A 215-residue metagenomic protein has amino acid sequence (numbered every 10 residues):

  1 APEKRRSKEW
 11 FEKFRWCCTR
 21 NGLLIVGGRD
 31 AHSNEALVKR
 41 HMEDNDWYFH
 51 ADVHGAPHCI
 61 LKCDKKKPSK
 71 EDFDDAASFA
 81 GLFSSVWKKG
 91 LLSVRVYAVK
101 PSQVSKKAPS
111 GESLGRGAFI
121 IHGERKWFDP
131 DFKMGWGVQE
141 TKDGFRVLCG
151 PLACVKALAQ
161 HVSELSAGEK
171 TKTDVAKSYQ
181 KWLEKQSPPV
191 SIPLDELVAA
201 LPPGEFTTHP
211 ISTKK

Functional and structural regions predicted by a protein language model:
A1-K215: Extended, highly charged segments
